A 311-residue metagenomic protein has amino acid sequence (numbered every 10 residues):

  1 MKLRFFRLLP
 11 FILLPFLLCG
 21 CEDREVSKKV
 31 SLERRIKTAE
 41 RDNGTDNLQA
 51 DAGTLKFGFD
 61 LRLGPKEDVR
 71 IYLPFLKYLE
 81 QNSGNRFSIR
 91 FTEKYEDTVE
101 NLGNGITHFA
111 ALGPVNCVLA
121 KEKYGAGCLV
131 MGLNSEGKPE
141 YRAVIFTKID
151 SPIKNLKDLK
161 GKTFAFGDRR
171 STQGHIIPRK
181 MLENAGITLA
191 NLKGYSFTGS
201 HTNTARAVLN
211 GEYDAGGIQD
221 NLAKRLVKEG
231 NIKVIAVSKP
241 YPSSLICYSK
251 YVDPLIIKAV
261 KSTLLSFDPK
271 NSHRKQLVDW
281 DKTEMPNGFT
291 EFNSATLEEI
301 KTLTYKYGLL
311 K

Functional and structural regions predicted by a protein language model:
M1-L9: Bacterial N-terminal signal peptides that target proteins for export
K2-L3, C19-D97, K275-K311: N-terminal hydrophobic or amphipathic helices and topogenic motifs
L9-L17: Bacterial N-terminal signal peptides
L55-L63, K157-G174: Short loop->beta-strand "edge-of-pocket" segments that line small-molecule binding or catalytic clefts across diverse
K56, D60-L61, S135-T147, V227-D268 (+1 more regions): Periplasmic-binding protein-like
E96-A110, K123-Y124, K157, S200-Y213: Short helices/loops that flank or line small-molecule/ion binding pockets
A120-G132, R225-A236: Ligand-binding "clamshell"
S151, K162-L255: Pocket-lining segment of extracytoplasmic ligand-binding domains
